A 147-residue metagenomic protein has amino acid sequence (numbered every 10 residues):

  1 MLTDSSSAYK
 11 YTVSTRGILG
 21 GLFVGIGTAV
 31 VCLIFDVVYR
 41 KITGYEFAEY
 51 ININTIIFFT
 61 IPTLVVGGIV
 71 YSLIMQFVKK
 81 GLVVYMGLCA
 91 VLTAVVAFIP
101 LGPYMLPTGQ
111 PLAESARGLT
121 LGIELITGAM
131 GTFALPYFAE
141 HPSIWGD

Functional and structural regions predicted by a protein language model:
L2-T43: N-terminal signal-anchor transmembrane alpha-helix
R16, G20, V24, T28 (+1 more regions): Membrane-water interface at the C-terminal end of transmembrane alpha helices
G20, T55-I56, S115-A116: Short alpha-helical transmembrane interface motifs in multi-pass membrane proteins
G25-V37, L64-S72, A94-L101, G128-Y137: Transmembrane alpha-helical segments of multi-pass membrane transport proteins and ion-pumping complexes
R40-E49, G109-A113: Membrane-interface interhelical loops and short amphipathic "cap" helices that link adjacent transmembrane segments
E49-T63: A loop-to-helix transmembrane entry motif
G67-A94: Loop-to-transmembrane helix junctions at the membrane interface
I99-L119, Y137-A139: Membrane-helix boundary connector in multi-pass membrane proteins
